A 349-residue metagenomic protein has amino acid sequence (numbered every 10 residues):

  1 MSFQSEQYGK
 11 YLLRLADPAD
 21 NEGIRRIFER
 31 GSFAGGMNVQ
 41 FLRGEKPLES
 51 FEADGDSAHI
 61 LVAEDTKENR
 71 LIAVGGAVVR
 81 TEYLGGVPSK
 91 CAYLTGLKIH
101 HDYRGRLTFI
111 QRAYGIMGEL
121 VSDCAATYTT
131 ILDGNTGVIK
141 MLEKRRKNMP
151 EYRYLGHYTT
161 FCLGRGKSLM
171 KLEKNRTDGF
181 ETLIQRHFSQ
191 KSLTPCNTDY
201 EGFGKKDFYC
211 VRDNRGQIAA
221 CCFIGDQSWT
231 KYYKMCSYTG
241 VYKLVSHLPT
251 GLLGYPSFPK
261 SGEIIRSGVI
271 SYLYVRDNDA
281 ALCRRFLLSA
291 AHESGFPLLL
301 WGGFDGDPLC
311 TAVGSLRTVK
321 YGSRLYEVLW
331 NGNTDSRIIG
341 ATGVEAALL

Functional and structural regions predicted by a protein language model:
S2-Y11, A16-G76, T81-E82, C124-A126 (+1 more regions): Amide-forming acyltransferase catalytic core, primarily the GNAT-like/NAT-type and related acyltransferase folds
L84-V87, A347-L348: Short, flexible active-site-proximal loops enriched in glycine and acidic residues
V87-R146, K234-G314: Acyl-donor binding region in acyl/amide transferases
G166-L172, S289, N333-G340: Short, surface-exposed amphipathic charged segments that create phosphate/polyanion-binding patches used for binding
T182-I184, V211, L287, N331-G332 (+1 more regions): Structured N-terminal alpha/beta-domain signature that marks small ligand/cofactor-binding or signaling modules
L300-L349: C-terminal functional modules
